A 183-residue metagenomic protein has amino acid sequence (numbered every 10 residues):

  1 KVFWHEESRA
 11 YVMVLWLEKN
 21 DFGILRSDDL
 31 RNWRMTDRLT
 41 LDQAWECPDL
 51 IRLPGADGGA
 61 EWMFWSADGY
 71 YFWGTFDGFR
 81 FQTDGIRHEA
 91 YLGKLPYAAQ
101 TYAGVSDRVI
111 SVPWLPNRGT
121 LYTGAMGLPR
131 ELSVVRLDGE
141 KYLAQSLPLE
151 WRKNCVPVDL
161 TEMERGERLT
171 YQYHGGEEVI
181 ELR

Functional and structural regions predicted by a protein language model:
K1-L25, M35-T40, C47-I51, G58-A67 (+1 more regions): Hydrophobic core segments of beta-strands in well-ordered, beta-rich domains
R9, D28-R31, G127: Structured loop/turn residues at beta-strand edges in well-structured enzyme cores
R9, D57-G58, G69, G78-F79 (+2 more regions): Intrinsic-disorder/low-complexity loop/linker signature
N20-L25, G69-T75, T120, M126-R130: Structural motif
G23-D42, W73-L92, K141-S146: Blade-edge beta-strand/turn elements of extracellular beta-propeller and related beta-sheet repeat scaffolds
D42-C47, G93-A98: Repeat-based blade/solenoid architectures
F79-K94, Y102-R183: Beta-rich accessory regions
